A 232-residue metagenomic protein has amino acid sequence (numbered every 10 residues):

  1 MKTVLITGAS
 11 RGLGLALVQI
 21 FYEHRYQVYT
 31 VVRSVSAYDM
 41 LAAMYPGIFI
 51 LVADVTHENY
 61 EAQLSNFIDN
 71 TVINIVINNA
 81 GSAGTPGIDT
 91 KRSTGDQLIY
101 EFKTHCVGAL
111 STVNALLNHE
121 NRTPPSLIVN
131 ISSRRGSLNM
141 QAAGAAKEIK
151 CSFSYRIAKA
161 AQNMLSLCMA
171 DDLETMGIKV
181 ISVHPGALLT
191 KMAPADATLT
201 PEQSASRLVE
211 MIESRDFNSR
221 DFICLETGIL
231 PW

Functional and structural regions predicted by a protein language model:
I6-T7, N78-N79, L127-S133, K179-H184: Structural signature of the Rossmann-like NAD(P)-dependent dehydrogenase/reductase core
S10-Y22: N-terminal Rossmann NAD(P)H-binding glycine-rich loop of SDR-like oxidoreductase domains
Y22-D39: Conserved glycine-rich Rossmann-like NAD(P)H-binding loop of the short-chain dehydrogenase/reductase
M44-N59: Rossmann-fold cofactor-recognition segment
S82, P86-F102, P125-E174: Catalytic loop of short-chain dehydrogenase/reductase
V113-N114, L167: A short, exposed helix-loop element centered on a Lys and neighboring polar residues
T175, S182-V183, P194-W232: C-terminal helical subdomain
